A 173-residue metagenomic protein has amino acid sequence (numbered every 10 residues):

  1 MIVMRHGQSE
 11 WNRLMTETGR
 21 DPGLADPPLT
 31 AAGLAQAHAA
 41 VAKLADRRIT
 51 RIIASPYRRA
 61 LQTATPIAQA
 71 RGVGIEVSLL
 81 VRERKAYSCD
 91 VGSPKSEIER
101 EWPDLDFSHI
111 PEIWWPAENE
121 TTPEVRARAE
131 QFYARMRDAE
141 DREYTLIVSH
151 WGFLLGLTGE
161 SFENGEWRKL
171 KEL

Functional and structural regions predicted by a protein language model:
I2-V77, E99-E101, T122, G165-R168: Active-site-proximal alpha-helix that buttresses catalytic centers in soluble enzyme cores
E10-R13, A60-T63, R84-Y87, P116 (+1 more regions): Short catalytic/ligand-binding loop motif for oxyanion handling, primarily in non-cytosolic enzymes, centered on
G23, D104-P123: Short glycine/proline- and acidic residue-enriched helix-loop micro-motifs that form flexible lids or anion-recognition
A40-K43, V125-R135: A short, well-structured juxtamembrane/interface segment
A54-R58, L80-V81, V148-G152: Short, well-ordered beta-to-alpha junction loops that form the rim of enzyme active sites and present histidine/acidic
Q69-G72, E130-L173: Active-site-adjacent alpha-helix immediately C-terminal to a catalytic or transition-state-stabilizing loop
V73-C89, I110-P116: A short, structured active-site edge motif that brings together acidic residues
C89-E97: Short, surface-exposed amphipathic charged segments that create phosphate/polyanion-binding patches used for binding
